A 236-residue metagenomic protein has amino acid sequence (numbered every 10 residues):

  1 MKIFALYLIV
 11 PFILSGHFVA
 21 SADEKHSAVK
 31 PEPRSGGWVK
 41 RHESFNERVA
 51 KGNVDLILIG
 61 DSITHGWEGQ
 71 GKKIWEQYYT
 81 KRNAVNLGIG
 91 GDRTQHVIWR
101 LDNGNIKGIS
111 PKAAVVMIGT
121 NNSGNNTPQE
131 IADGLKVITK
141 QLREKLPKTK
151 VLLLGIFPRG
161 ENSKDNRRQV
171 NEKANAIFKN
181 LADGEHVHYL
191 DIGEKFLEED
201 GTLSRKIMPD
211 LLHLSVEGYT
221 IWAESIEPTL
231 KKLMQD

Functional and structural regions predicted by a protein language model:
M1-I59, I63-Q77, K231-D236: N-terminal secretory targeting modules
S27-P33, E68, N86-H96, G124 (+1 more regions): Acidic/histidine-rich helix-loop elements that form or flank divalent-metal/phosphate-binding sites at the catalytic
S44, V54, L58, D92 (+8 more regions): Extracytoplasmic/secreted proteins, especially bacterial periplasmic and envelope-associated proteins
G52, Y79, L146, A182-E185: A structural signal for short coil/turn segments at secondary-structure junctions
D55-G60, N83-G88, A113-I118, N122 (+3 more regions): Structural recognition of the beta-strand scaffold that forms the well-ordered cores of secreted hydrolase catalytic
S62, G66, R100-G104, I138-K148 (+5 more regions): Structured segments of extracytoplasmic/periplasmic soluble domains in secreted or envelope-associated proteins
H65-T80, T94-K136, Q141, K148 (+2 more regions): Oxyanion-hole/transition-state-stabilizing segment in secreted/luminal serine hydrolases and related acyltransferases
P158-D236: Catalytic His-Asp segment of secreted/periplasmic serine-dependent ester chemistry enzymes
